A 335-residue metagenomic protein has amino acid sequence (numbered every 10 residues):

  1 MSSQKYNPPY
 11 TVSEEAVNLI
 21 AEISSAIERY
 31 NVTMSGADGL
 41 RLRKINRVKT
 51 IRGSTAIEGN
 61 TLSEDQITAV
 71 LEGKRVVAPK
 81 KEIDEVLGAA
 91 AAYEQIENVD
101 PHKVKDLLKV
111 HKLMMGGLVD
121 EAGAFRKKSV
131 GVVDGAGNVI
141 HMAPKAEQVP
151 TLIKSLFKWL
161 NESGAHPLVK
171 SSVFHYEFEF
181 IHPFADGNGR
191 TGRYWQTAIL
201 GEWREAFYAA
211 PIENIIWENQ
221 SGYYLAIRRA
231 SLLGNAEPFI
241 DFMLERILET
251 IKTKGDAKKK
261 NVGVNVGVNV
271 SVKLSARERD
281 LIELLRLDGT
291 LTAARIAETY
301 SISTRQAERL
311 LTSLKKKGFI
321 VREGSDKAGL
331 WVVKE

Functional and structural regions predicted by a protein language model:
M1-E335: FIC/Doc superfamily catalytic core
